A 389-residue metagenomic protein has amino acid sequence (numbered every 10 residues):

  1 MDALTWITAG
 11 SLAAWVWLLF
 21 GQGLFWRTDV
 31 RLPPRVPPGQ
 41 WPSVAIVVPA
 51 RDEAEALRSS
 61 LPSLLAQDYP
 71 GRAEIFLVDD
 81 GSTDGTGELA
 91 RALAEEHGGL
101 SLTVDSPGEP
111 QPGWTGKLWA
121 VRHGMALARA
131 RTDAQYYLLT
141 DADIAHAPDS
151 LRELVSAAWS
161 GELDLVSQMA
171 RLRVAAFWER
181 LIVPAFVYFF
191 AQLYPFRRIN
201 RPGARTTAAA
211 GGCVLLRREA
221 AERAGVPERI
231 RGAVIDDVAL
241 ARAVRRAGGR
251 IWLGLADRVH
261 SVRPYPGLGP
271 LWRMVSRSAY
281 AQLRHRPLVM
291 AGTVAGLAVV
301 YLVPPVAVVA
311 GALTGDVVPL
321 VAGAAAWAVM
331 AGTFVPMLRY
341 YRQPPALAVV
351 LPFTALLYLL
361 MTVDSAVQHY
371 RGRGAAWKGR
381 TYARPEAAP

Functional and structural regions predicted by a protein language model:
M1-Q40, V183-P184, Q192, F196 (+1 more regions): N-terminal membrane-anchoring/stem segments of glycan-assembly enzymes
P42-A45, E74: Cell-envelope/extracellular polymer assembly enzymes that use nucleotide-activated donors
P62-R72: Short, acidic, metal-binding catalytic loop of nucleotide-sugar glycosyltransferases
P70, D79-L89, G108-P110: A conserved acidic beta->alpha catalytic loop
G85, T140-A157: Acidic donor-binding/catalytic loop of UDP-sugar-dependent glycosyltransferases, especially processive GT2
V121, Y137: Short aromatic/hydrophobic "clamp" motif used to bind/position activated sugar donors
A158-Q192, E219-E222, V226-M290, A375 (+2 more regions): Catalytic donor/gating beta->alpha subdomain of glycosyltransferases that bind UDP-sugars
M290-G372: Membrane-embedded multi-pass helical conduit in multi-pass membrane proteins, especially envelope-biosynthetic
